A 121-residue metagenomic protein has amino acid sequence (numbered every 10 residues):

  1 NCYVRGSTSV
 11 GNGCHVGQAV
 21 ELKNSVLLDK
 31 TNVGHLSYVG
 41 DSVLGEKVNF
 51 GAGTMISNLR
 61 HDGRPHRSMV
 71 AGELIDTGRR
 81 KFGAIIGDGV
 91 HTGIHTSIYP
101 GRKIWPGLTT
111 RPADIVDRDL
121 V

Functional and structural regions predicted by a protein language model:
N1-E21: Acidic, glycine-rich loop-and-beta core segments that form the ion-binding/anion-interacting portion of active sites
Q18-V121: Glycine-rich hexapeptide-repeat left-handed beta-helix
